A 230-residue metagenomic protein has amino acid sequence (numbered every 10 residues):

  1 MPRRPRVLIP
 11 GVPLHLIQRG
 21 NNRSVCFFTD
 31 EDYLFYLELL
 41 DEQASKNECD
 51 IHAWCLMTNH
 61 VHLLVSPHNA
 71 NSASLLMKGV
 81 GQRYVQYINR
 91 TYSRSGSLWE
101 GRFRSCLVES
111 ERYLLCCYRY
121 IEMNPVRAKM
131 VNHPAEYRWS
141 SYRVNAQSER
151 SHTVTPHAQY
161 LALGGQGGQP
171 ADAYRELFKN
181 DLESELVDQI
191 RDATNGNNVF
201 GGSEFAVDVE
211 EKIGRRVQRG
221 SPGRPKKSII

Functional and structural regions predicted by a protein language model:
M1-A53, M57, S66-I230: Short Pro-Cys-Gly-centered "Cys-loop" motif that presents a nucleophilic cysteine in a tight turn
H60: Glycine/serine-rich anion-binding loops at beta->alpha junctions that coordinate negatively charged ligand groups
